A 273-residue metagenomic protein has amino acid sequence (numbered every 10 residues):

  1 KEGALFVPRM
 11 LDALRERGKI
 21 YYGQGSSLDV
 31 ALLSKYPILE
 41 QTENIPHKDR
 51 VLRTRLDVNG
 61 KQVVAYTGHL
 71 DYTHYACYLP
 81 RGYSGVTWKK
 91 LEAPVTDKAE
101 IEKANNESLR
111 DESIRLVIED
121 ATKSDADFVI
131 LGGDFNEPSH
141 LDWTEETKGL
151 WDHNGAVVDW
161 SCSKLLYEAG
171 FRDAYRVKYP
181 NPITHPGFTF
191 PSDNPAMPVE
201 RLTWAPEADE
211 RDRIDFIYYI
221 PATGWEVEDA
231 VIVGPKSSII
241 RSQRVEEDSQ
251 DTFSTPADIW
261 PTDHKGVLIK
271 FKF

Functional and structural regions predicted by a protein language model:
K1-E2, G133: Short acidic donor-binding/metal-coordinating loop in glycosyltransferase active sites
E2-S84, I232: Structured beta-strand-rich core segments of catalytic domains in phosphoester-bond hydrolases
A4-L5, A104-E112, A156-V157, A208-D209: Soluble non-cytosolic domains of exported or imported proteins
F6-M10, D29, R110-V117, V158-C162: Stable alpha-helical elements in mature extracytoplasmic
E43-P46, E119, K123-I130, F135-F273: Metal-dependent phosphoester-hydrolase catalytic domains
D57, V64, L91-P94, E100-F135: His/acidic metal-ligating clusters that form di-metal
K61-T87, G132, N136-H140, R176-V177 (+2 more regions): Short, solvent-exposed beta-strand-terminating loops
Y78-N105, E146-G149: A solvent-exposed, charged loop/short amphipathic helix patch at secondary-structure junctions
